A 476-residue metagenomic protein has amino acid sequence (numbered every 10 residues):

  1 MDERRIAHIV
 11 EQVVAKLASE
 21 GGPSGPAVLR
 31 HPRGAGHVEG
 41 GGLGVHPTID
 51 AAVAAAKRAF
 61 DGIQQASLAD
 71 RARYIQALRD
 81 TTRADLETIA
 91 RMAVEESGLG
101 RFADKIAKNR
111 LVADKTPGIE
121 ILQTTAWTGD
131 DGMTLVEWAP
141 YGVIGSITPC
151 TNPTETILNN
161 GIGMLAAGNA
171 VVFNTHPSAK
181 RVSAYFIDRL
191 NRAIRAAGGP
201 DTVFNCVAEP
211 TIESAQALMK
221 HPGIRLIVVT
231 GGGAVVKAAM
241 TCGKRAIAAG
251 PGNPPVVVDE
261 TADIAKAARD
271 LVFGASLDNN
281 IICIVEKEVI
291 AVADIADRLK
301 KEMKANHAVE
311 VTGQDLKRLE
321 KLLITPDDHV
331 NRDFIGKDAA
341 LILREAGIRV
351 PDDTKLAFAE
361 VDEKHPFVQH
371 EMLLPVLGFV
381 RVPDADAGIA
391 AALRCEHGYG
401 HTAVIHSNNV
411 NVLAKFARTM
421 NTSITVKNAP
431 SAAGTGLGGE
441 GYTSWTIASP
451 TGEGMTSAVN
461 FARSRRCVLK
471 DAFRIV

Functional and structural regions predicted by a protein language model:
D2-G40, T128, G132-V143, A339 (+1 more regions): Terminal low-complexity tails and localization/encapsulation signals of metabolic enzymes
D2-L135, G163, A305: N-terminal Rossmann-like NAD(P)+-binding subdomain of aldehyde/semialdehyde dehydrogenases
V10, S67, R71, I144 (+11 more regions): Buried hydrophobic positions in well-ordered alpha/beta secondary-structure cores of metabolic enzymes
V14-G21, K57-Q64, L78-L86, A90-A93 (+12 more regions): Structural signal for hydrophobic packing residues in well-ordered secondary-structure cores of soluble enzyme domains
A66-D70, P200-V203, N279-C283, V309-L319 (+4 more regions): Flexible, glycine/charged-enriched surface loops at secondary-structure junctions
T124-K266: Rossmann-like NAD(P) dinucleotide-binding subdomain of oxidoreductase/dehydrogenase enzymes
V236-E363: ALDH superfamily catalytic-core signature
I348-V476: Conserved C-terminal structural/oligomerization subdomain of aldehyde/semialdehyde dehydrogenase
